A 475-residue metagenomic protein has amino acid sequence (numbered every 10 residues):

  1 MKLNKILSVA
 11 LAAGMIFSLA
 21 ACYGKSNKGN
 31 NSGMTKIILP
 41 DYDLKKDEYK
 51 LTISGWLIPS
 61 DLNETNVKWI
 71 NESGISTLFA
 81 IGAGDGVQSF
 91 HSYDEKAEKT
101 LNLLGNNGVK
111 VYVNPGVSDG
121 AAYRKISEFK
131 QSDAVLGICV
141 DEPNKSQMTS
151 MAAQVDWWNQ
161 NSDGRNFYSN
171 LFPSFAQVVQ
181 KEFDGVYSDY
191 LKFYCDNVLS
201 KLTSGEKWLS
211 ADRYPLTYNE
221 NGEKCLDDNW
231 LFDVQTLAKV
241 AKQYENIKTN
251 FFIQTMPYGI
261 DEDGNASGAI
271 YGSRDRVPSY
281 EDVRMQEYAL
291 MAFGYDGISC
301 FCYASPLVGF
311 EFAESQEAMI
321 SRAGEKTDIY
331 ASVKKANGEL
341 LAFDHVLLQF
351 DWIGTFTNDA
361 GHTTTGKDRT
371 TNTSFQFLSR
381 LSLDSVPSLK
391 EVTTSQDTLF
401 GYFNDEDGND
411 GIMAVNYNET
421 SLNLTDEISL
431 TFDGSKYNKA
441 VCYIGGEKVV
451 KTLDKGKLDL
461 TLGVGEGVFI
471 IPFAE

Functional and structural regions predicted by a protein language model:
M1-A10: Bacterial N-terminal signal peptides that target proteins for export
L19-S32: Sec-dependent signal peptide cleavage junction
G29-E475: Glycan-processing catalytic domains of CAZymes
